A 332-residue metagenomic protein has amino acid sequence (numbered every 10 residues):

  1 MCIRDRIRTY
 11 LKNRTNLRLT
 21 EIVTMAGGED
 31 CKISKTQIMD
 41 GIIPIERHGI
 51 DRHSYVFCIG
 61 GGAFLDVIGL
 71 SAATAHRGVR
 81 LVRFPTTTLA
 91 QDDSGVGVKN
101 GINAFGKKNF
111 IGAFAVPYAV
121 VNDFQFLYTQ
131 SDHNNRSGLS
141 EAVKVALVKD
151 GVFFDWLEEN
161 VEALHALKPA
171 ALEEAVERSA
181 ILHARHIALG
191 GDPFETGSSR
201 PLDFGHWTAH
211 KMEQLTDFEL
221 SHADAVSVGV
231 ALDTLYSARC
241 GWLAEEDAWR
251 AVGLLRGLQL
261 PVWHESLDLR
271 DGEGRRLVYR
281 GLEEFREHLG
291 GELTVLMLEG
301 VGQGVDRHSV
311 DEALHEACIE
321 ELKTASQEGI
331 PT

Functional and structural regions predicted by a protein language model:
R4-Y55: ATP/NTP phosphate-donor binding region
K12, N16, V116-A119, Q125-D132 (+9 more regions): Generic secondary-structure signature for well-ordered alpha-helical cores
G27-G28, I59-G61, F204-G205: Glycine-rich beta-strand-to-loop/alpha-helix junction loops that act as flexible
I50-V82: Active-site and donor-binding regions of nucleotide-sugar-utilizing enzymes
G69-A163: A glycine/threonine-rich phosphate-anchoring loop and its flanking beta-alpha core in nucleotide/phosphate-binding
S140-V143, W242-T332: C-terminal charged capping/lid subdomain of soluble metabolic enzymes
N160-G274: Active-site segments that bind and position negatively charged phosphate/pyrophosphate groups
